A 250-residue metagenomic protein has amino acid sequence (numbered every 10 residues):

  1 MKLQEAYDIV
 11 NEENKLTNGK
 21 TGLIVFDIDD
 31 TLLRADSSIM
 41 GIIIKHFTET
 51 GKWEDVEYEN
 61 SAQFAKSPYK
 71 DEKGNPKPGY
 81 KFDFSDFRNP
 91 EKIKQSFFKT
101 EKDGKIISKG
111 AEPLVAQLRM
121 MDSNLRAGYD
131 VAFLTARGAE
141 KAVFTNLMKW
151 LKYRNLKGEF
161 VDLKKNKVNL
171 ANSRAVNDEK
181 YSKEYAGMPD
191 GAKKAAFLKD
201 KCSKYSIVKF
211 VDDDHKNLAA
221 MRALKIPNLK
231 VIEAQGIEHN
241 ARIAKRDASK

Functional and structural regions predicted by a protein language model:
M1-E13: Short coil-to-helix leader/linker segments, especially the first N-terminal amphipathic alpha-helix with its helix
Q4, L16-N18, L23-Y181: Alpha-helical substrate-recognition element adjacent to the catalytic core
T17-G19, K201-S206: Glycine-rich phosphate-binding loop signature in dinucleotide/nucleotide-binding domains
K141-A142, K193, K216: Short alpha-helical
T145, P189-D200: Short loop-to-alpha-helix "cap/lid" segments that border enzyme active sites across diverse enzyme classes
M148-L156, D200-S203, M221-K230: Short, surface-exposed basic-aromatic patches at helix termini and helix-loop junctions that form
K183-M188, K209: A short, exposed loop/beta-hairpin motif centered on an aromatic-Gly-Thr core
Y205-K250: Acidic, Mg2+-coordinating phosphoryl-transfer loop and its flanking beta/alpha structural elements, shared across
